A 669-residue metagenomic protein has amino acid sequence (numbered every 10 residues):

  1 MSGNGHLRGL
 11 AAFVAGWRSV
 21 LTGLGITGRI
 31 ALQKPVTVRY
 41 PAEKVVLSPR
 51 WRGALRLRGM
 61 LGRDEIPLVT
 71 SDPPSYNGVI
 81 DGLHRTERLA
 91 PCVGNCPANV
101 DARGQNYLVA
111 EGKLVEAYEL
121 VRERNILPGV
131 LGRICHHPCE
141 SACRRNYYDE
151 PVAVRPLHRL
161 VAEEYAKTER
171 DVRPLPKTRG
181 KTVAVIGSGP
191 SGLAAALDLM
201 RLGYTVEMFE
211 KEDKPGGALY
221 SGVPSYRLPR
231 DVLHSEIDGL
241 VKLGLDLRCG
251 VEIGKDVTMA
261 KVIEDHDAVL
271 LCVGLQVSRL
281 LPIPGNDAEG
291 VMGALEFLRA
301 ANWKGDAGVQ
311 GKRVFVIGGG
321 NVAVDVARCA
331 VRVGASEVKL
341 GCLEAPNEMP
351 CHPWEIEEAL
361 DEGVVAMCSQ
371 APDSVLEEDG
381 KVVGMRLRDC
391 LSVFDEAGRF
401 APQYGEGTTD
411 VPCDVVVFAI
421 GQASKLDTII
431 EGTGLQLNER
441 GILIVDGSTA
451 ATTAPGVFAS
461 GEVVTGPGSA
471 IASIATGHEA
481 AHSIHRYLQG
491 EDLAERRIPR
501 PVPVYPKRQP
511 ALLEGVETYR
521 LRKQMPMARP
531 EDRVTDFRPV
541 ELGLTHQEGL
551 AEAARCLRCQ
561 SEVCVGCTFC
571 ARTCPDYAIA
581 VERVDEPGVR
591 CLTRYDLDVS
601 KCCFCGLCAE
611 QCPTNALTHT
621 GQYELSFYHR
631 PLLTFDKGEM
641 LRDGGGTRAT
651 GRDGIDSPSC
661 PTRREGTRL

Functional and structural regions predicted by a protein language model:
M1-A15, E65-R85, V152-T182, R201 (+9 more regions): Flanking helices and flexible, charged tails adjoining ferredoxin-like Fe-S electron-transfer domains in multi-subunit
L55-E111, N125-V154, G192-A194, E462 (+2 more regions): Cysteine-centered iron-sulfur cluster-binding motifs in ferredoxin-type domains/subunits of redox enzymes
E116, K177, T182-I186, H234-I283 (+3 more regions): Feature captures the FAD/FMN-dependent oxidoreductase FAD-binding
V161-K177, S235-K255, S278-V333, L437-S448 (+1 more regions): Glycine-rich dinucleotide-binding loop and its adjacent helix/turn
T182-E207, A323-V331: N-terminal Rossmann-like FAD-binding beta1-loop-alpha1 element of flavoenzymes
T205-M208, E212-L243, L247, A301 (+2 more regions): Rossmann-like dinucleotide-binding cores of NAD(P)H-dependent redox enzymes
D287-K312, D395-P467: FAD-site-proximal beta/loop scaffold in flavoenzymes
V326, S460-L488: A conserved FAD-binding loop/helix module that cradles the flavin
